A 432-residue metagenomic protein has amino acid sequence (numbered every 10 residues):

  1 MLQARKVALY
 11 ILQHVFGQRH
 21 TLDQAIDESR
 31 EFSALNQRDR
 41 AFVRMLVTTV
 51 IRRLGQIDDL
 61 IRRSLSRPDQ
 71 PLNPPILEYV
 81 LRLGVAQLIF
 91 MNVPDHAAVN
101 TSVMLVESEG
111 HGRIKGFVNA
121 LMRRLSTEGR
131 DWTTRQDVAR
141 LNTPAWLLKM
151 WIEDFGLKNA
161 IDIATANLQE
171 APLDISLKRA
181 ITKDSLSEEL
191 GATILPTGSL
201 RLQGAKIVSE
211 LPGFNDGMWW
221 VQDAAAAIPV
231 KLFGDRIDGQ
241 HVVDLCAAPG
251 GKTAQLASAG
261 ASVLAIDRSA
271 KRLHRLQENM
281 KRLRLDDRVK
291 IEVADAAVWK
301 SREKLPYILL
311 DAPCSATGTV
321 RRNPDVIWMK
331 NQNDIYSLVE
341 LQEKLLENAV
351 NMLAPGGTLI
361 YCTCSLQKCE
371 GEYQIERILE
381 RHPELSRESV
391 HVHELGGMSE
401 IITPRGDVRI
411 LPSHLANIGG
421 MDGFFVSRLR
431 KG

Functional and structural regions predicted by a protein language model:
M1-G432: S-adenosylmethionine
